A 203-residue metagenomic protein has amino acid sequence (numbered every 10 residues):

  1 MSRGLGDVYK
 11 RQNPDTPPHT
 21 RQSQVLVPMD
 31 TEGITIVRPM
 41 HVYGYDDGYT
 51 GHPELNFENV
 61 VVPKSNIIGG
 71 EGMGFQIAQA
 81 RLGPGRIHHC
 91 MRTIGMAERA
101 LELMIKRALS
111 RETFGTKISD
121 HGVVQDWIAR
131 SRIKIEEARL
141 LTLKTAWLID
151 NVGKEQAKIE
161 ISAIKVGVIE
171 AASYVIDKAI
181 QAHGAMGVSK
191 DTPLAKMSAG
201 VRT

Functional and structural regions predicted by a protein language model:
M1-Y9: Single conserved hydrophobic/aromatic residue that forms the stacking wall/gate of nucleotide- or nucleobase-binding
R11-D15, H41-Y43, T203: Short beta-turn/strand-loop junction motif enriched in small, turn-promoting residues
R11-D15, M29-E32, E58-N66: Short loop segments at secondary-structure junctions
D15-H19, G44-Y49, G69: Solvent-exposed alpha-helices and their adjacent loops that cap or buttress functional pockets in soluble metabolic
V25: Phosphate-recognition beta-domain surfaces
D30-V60: Flexible, small-/acidic-enriched active-site or ligand-binding loops
E54-V60, K64-S65, G70-F75, Q79-T203: Alpha-helical interface subdomain recognition
